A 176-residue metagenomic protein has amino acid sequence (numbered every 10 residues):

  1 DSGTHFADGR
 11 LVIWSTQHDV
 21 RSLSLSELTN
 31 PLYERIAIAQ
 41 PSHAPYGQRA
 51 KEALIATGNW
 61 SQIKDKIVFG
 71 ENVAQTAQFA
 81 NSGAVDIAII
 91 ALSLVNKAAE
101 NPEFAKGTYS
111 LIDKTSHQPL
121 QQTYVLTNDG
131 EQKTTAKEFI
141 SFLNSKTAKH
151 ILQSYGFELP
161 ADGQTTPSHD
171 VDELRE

Functional and structural regions predicted by a protein language model:
G3-E176: Exported/periplasmic ABC-transporter solute-binding proteins
